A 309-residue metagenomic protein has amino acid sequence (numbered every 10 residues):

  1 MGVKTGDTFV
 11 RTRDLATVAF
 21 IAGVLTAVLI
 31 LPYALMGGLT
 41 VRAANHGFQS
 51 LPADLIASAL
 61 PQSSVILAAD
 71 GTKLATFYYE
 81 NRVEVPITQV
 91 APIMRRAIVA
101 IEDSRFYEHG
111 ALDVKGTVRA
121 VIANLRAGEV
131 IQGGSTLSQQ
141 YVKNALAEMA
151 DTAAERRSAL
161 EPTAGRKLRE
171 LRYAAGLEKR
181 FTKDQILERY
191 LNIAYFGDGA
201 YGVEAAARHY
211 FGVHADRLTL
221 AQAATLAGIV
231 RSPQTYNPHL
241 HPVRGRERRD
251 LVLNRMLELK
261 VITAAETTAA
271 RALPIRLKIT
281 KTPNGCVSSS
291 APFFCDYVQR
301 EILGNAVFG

Functional and structural regions predicted by a protein language model:
M1-V65, R105: N-terminal type II signal-anchor transmembrane helix that functions as the membrane-insertion/stop-transfer segment
D14-A16, E258, P274: Sequence-pattern detector for short linear motifs and compositional/periodic biases rather than a specific fold
A27-Y33, L39-V41, L51, P61-V65 (+5 more regions): Generic detector of short, locally flexible boundary/turn motifs and exposed helical patches
A34-T40, H46, I56-A59, D70 (+4 more regions): N-terminal start-of-chain detector that recognizes signal peptides and the immediate post-cleavage beginning
G37-L51, L177, C286, V298-G304: Generic hydrophobic, helix-prone segments enriched in Leu/Val/Ile
L60-S63, L67-T263, G304, F308: Peptidoglycan glycan-strand catalytic modules in the bacterial/periplasmic cell-wall system
T263-G309: Non-catalytic structural connector segments
